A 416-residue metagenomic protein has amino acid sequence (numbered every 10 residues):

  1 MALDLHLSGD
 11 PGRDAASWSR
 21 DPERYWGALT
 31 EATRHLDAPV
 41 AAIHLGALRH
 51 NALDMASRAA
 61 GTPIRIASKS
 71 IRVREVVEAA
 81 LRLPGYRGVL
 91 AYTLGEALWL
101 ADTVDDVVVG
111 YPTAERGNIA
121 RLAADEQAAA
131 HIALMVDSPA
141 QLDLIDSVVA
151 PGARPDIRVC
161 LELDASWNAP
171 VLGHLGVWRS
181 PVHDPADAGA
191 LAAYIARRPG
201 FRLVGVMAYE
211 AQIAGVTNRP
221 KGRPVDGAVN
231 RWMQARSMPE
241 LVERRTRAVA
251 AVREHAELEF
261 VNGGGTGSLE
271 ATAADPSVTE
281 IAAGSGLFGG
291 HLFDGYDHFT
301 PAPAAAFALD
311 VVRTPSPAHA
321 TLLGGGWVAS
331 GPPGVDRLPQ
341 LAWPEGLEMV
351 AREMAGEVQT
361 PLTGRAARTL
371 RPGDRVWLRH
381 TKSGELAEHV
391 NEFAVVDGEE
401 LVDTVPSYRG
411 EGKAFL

Functional and structural regions predicted by a protein language model:
M1-A124, E411-L416: A charged N-terminal "starter" segment
I43-G46, H50, I71, G95 (+6 more regions): Conserved active-site and cofactor/substrate-binding residues in soluble primary-metabolism enzymes
R65-E210, G215: Active-site-proximal beta-alpha core segment in soluble small-molecule metabolic enzymes
V73-E75, L100, Q212-V216, S268-A271 (+3 more regions): Flexible loop/turn segments at secondary-structure boundaries
L94-E96, G267, K382: Short, polar loop motifs at secondary-structure junctions
A165-G289: Active-site loop/helix belt of alpha/beta enzymes
G222-S237, V242, G267-Q340, P344: Active-site loop ensemble at the mouth of alpha/beta enzyme cores that anchors a bound cofactor
T314-L416: C-terminal accessory subdomain/extension
